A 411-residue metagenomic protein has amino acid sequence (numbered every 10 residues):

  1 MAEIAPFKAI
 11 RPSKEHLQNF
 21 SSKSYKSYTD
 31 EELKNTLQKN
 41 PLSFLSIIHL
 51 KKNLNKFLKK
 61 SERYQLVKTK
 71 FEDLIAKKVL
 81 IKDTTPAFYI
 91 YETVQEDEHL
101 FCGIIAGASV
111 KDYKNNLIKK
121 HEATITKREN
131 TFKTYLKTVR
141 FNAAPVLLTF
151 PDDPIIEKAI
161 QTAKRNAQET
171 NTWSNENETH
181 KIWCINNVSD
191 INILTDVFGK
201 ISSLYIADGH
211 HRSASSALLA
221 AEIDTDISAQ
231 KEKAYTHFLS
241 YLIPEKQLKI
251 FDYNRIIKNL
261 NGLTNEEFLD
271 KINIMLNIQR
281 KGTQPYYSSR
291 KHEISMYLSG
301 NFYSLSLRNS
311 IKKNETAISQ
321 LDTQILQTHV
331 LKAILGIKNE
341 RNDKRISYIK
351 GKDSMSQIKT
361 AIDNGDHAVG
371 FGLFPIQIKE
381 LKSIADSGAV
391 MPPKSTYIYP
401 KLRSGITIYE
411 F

Functional and structural regions predicted by a protein language model:
M1-F411: Surface-exposed, charge/polar-rich loops and edge strands
